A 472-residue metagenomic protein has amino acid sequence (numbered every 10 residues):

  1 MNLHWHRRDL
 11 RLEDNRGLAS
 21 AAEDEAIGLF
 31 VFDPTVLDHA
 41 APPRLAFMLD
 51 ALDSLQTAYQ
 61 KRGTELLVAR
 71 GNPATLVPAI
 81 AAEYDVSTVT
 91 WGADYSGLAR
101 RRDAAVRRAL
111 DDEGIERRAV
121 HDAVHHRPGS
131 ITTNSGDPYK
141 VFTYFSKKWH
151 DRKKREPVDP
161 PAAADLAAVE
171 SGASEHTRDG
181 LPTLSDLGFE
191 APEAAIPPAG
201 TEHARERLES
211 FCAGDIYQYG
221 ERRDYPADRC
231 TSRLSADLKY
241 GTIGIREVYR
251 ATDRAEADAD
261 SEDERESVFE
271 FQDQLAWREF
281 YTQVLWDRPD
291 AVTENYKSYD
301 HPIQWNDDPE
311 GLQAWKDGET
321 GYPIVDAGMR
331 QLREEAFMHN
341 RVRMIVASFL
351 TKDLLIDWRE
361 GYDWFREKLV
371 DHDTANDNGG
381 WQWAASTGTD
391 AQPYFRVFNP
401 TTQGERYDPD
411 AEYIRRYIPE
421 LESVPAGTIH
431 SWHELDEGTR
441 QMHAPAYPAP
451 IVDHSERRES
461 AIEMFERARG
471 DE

Functional and structural regions predicted by a protein language model:
M1-K153, S261, S267, E459 (+1 more regions): Trp/Phe/Arg-rich N-terminal binding region typifying the photolyase-homology
G17, A51, L55, A204 (+6 more regions): Alpha-helical packing segments of well-folded alpha/beta enzyme cores
H39, L312, P445-P448: Short coil/turn segments at secondary-structure junctions
R44, M48, G321, R406 (+2 more regions): Residue-level preference for long, well-ordered alpha-helices that form the structural scaffold of enzyme catalytic
M48, T201, A227, G318-G321: Generic alpha-helical segment signature
Y144-E294, Y299, D408, E412-E472: Glycine/tryptophan-enriched, flexible segments
R233-L238, T242-S423: Active-site-proximal binding-pocket segments
